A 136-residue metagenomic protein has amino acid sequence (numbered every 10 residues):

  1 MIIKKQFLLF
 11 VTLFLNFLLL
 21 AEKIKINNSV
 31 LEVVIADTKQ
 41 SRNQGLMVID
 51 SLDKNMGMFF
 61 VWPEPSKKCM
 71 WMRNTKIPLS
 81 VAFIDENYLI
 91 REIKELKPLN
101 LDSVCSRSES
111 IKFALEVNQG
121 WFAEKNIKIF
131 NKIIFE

Functional and structural regions predicted by a protein language model:
K4-T12: Sec-dependent signal peptide recognition, specifically the positively charged N-region followed immediately by
T12-L20: Hydrophobic h-region of N-terminal signal peptides that target proteins for export in Gram-negative bacteria
E22-E136: Compact, glycine-rich, soluble single-domain proteins
